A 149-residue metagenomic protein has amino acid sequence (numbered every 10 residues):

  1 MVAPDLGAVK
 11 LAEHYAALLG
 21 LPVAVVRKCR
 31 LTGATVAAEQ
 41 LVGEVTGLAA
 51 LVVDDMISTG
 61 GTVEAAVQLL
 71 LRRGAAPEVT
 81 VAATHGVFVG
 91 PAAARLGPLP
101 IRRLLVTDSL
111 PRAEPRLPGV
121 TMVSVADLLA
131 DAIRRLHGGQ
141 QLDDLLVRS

Functional and structural regions predicted by a protein language model:
M1-S149: PRPP-associated nucleotide enzymes
